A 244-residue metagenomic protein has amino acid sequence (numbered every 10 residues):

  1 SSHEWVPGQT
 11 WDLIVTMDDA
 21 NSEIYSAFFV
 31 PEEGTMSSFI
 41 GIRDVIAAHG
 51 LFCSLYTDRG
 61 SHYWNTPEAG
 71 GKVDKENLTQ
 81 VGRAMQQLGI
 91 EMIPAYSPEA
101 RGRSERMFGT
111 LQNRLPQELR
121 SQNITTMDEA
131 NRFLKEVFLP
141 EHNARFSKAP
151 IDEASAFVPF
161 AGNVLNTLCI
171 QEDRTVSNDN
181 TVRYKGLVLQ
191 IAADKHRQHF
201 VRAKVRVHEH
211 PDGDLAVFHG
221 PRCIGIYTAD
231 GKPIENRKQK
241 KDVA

Functional and structural regions predicted by a protein language model:
S1-L13, N21-A130: RNase H-like DDE/DDD metal-dependent nuclease/strand-transfer catalytic core used by mobile genetic elements
I14-T16, V217: Short beta-strand motif preference
M17-D19, F28, H208-H210: A short, compositionally biased micro-patch
E136-A244: C-terminal, beta-rich DNA-binding module of retroviral/retroelements integrases
